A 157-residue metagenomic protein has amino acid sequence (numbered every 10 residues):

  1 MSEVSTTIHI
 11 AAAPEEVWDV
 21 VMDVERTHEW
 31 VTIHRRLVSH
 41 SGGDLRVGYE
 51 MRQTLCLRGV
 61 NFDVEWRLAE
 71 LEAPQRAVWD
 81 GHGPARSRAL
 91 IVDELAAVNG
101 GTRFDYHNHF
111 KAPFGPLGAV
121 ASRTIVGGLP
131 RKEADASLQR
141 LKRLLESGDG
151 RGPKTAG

Functional and structural regions predicted by a protein language model:
M1-G42, R46, R140, E146 (+2 more regions): Hydrophobic ligand-binding cavity/cleft-lining segments
E3-S5, N61-E65, S87-V92: Short, surface-exposed coil-to-beta transition loops
T7-A11, V38, T54, R67 (+2 more regions): Generic structural detector for well-ordered beta-strands
P14-E15, G42-L45, A69-Q75, E94-R103: A short, structured loop/turn motif at beta-sheet edges
V17-V21, T27, M51, L68 (+3 more regions): Hydrophobic pocket/interface hotspot
Y49-C56, V78-P84: Short beta-strand segments that buttress and anchor functional surface loops
C56-F62, A112-P116: Short, cysteine-centered beta-strand-loop-beta hairpins and adjacent loop/turn segments enriched in charged/polar
D80-A136, G152-P153: Beta-strand/loop substructures that line and gate deep hydrophobic ligand-binding cavities in soluble
